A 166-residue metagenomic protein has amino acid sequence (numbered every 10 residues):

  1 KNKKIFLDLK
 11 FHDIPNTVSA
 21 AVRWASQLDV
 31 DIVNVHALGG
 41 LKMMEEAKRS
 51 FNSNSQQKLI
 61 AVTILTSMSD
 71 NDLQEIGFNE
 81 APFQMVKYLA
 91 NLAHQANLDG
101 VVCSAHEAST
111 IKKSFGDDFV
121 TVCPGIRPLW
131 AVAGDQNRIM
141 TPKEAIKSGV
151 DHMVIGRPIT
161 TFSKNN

Functional and structural regions predicted by a protein language model:
F6, V102, M153-I155: Short hydrophobic alpha-helical runs that function as membrane-insertion/retention elements
D13, T17-G100, S104-A108, S114-D118 (+1 more regions): Conserved anion-binding
L28-G40, G125-P128, Q136-N166: Glycine-rich phosphate-binding active-site loops on the catalytic face of alpha/beta enzymes
